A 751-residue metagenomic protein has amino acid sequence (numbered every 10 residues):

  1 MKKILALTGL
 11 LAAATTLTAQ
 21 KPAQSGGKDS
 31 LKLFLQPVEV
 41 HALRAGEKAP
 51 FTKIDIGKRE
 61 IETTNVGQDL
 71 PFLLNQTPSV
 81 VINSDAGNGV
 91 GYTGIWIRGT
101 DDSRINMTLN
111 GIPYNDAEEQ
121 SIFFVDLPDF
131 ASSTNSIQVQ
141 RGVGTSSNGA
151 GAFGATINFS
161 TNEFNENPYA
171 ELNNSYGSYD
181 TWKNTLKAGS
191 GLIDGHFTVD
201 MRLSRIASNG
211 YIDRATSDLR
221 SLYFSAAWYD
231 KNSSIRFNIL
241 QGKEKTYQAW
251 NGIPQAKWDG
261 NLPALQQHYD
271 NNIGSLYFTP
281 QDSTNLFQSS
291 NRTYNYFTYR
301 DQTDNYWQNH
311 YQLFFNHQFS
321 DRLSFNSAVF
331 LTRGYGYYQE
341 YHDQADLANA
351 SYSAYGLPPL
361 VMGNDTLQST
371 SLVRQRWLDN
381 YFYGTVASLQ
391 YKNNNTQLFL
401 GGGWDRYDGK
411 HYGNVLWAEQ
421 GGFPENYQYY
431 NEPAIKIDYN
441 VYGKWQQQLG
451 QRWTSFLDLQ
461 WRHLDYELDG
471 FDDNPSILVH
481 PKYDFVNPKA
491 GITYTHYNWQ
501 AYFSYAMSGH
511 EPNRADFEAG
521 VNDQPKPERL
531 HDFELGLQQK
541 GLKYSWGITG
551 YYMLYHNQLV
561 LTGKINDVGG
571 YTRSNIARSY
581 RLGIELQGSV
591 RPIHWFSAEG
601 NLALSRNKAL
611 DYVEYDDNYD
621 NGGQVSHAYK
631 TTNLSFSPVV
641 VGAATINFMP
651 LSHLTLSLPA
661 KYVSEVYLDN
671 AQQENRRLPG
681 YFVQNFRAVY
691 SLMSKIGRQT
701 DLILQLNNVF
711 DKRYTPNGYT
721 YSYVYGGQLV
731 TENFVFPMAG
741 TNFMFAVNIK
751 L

Functional and structural regions predicted by a protein language model:
A6-L7, L240-K243, F297, W445-Q446 (+3 more regions): Conserved C-terminal beta-signal and adjacent last beta-strands/turns of outer-membrane beta-barrel proteins
K32-G67, G94: N-terminal periplasmic "start-of-domain" segments of outer-membrane beta-barrel proteins
P71-P113, N135: Extracytoplasmic beta-strand/coil segments of soluble accessory domains associated with Gram-negative outer-membrane
P113-R141, S160, A256-D259, L265: Short acidic/polar hinge/loop motifs at secondary-structure boundaries that mediate gating or recognition
P128-N173: A beta-strand signature from Gram-negative outer-membrane beta-barrel systems, especially the internal plug domain
Y176-A207, I212-N251, A256-G260, L265-Q266 (+1 more regions): Transmembrane beta-barrel wall of Gram-negative outer-membrane proteins
S324-F330, T493-S508, K526-L582, Q587-A603 (+1 more regions): Membrane-embedded beta-barrel scaffold of Gram-negative outer-membrane proteins
Q451, Y552-L554, S574-N670, N748-K750: Gram-negative outer-membrane beta-barrel transporters
